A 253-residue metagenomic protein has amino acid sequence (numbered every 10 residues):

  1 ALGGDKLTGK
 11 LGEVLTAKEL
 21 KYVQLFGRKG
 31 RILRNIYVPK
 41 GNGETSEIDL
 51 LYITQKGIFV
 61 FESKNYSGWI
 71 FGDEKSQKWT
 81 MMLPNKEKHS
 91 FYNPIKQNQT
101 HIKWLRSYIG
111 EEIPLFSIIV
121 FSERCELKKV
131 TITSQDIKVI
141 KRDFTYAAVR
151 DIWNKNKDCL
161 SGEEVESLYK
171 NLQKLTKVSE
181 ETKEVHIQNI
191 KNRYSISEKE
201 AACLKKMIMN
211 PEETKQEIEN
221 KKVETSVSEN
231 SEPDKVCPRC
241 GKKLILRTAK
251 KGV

Functional and structural regions predicted by a protein language model:
A1-S46, I53-K56, K86-D234, P238-R239 (+2 more regions): Surface-exposed interaction regions that form or flank ligand-binding interfaces
T45-I48, E62: Glycine-rich catalytic cores of cysteine/serine-nucleophile enzymes that process amide/ester linkages in cell-envelope
I53-K78: Active-site beta-strand-loop-beta-strand hairpin of nuclease catalytic cores that positions key catalytic residues
S76-K86: Short glycine/proline- and charge-enriched loop/turn segments that cap or connect secondary-structure elements
